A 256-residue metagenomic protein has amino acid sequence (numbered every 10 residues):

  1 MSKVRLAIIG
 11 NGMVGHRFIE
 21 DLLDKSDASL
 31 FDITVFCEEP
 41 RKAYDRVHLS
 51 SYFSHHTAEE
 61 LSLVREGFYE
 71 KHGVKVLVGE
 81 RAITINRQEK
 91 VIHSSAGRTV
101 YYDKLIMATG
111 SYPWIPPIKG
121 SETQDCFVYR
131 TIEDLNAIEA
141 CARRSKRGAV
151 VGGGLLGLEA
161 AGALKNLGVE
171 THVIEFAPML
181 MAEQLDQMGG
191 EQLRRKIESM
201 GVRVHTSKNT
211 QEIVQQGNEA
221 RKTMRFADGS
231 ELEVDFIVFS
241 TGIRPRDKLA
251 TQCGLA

Functional and structural regions predicted by a protein language model:
M1-A7, V64-A149, M224-E231, V238-T241 (+1 more regions): FAD-binding core/adjacent interface of flavoenzyme oxidoreductases
S2-K75, A161-L185: Beta1-alpha1 glycine-rich phosphate/pyrophosphate-binding loop at the start of Rossmann-like nucleotide-binding domains
G10-M13, R130-T131, V151-L155: Glycine-rich Rossmann-fold phosphate-binding loop(s) that bind the pyrophosphate of adenine dinucleotide cofactors
G15, K42-A43, I85, V91 (+5 more regions): Flexible, glycine-rich phosphate/dinucleotide-binding loops and adjacent beta-alpha linkers at cofactor/substrate
G15, R46-L49, S62, I115 (+4 more regions): A general structural signal for well-ordered alpha-helical segments in protein cores
F18-I19, D45-R46, R87, P116-I118 (+4 more regions): Short glycine-/acidic-enriched loop or helix-start segments at secondary-structure transitions that form or flank
L22-D24, H48-S51, V91-I92, K119-T123 (+4 more regions): Short, glycine/charged-enriched secondary-structure capping and boundary segments
A28-D32, V76-H93, V100, L167-A256: A Rossmann-like FAD-binding core segment of flavoenzymes
